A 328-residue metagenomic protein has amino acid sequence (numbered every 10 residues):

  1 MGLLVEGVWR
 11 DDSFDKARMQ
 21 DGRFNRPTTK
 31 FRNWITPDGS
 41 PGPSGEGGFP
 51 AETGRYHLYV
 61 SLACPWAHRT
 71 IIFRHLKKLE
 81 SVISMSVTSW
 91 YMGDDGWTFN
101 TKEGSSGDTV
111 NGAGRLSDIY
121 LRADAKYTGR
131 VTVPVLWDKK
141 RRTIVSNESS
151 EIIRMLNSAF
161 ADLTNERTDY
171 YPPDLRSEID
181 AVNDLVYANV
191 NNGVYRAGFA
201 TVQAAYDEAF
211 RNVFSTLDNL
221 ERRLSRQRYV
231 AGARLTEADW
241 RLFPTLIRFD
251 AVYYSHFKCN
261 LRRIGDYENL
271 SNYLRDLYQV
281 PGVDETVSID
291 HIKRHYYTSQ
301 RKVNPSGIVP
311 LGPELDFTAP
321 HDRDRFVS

Functional and structural regions predicted by a protein language model:
M1-S328: C-terminal alpha-helical interaction module
